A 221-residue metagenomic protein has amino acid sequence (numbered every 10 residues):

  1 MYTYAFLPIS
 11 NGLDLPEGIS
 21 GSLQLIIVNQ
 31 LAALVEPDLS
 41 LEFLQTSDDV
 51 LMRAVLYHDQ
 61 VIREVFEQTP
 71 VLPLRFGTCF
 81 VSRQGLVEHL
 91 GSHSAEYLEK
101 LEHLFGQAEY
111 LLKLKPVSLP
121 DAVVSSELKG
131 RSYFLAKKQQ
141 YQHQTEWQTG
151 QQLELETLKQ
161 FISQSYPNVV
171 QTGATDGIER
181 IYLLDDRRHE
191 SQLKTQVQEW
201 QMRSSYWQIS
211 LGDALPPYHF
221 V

Functional and structural regions predicted by a protein language model:
M1-S210, A214-V221: An interfacial alpha-helical scaffold signature
